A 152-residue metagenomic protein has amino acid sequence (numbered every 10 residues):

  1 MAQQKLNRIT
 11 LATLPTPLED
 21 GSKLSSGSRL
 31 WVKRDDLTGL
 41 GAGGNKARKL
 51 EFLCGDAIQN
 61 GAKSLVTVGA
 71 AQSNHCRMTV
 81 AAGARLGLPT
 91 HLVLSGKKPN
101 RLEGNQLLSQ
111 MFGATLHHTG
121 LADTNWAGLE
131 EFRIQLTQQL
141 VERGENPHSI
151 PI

Functional and structural regions predicted by a protein language model:
M1-I152: PLP-dependent amino-acid enzyme catalytic core
